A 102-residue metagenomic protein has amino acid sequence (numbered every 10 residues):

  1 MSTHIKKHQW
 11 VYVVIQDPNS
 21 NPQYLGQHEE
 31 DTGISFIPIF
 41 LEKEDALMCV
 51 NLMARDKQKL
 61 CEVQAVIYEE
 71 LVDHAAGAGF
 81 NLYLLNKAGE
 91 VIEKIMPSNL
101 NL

Functional and structural regions predicted by a protein language model:
M1-L102: Conserved NAD+-utilizing ADP-ribose enzyme module
